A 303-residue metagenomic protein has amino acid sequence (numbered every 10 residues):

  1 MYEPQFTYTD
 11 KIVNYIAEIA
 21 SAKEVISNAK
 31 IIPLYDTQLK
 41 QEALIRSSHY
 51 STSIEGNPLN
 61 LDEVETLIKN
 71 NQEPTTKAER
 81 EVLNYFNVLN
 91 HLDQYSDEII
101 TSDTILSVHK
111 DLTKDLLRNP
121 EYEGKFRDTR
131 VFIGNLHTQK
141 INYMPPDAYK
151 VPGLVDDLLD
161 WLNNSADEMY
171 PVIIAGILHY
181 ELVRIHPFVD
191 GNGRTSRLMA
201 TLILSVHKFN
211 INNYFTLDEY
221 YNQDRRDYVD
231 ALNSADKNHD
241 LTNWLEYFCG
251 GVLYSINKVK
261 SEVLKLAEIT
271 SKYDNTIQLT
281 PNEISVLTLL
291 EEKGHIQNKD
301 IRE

Functional and structural regions predicted by a protein language model:
M1-E303: FIC/Doc superfamily catalytic core
